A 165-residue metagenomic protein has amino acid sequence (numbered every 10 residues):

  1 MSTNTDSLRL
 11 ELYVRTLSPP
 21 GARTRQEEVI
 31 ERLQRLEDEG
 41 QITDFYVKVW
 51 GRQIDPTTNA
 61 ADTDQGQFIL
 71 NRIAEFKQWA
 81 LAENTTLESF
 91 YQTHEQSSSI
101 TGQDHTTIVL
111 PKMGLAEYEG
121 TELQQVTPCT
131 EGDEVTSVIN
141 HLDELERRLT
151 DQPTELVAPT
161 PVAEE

Functional and structural regions predicted by a protein language model:
M1-E165: Acidic, polar-rich N-terminal leader regions of halophilic archaeal proteins
